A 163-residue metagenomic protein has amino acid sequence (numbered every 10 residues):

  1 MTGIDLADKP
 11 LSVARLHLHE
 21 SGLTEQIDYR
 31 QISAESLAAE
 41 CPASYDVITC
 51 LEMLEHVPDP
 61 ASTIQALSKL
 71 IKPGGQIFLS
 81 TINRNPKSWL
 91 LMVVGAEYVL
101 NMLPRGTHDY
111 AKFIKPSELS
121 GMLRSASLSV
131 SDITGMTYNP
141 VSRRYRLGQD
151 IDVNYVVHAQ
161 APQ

Functional and structural regions predicted by a protein language model:
M1-L37: Class I SAM-dependent methyltransferase SAM/SAH-binding core
E35-I48: A short acidic, Gly/Pro-enriched loop at the edge of an enzyme's catalytic core that lines a small-molecule cofactor
D46-D59: A short SAM/SAH-binding and catalytic strip from SAM-dependent methyltransferases
A61-Q76: A short glycine-rich, Lys/Arg-flanked "PGG" loop and its adjoining helix->strand segment in the class I
Q76-N101: Conserved class I S-adenosyl-L-methionine
T81, L100-E118: Acceptor-substrate binding/catalytic loop of class I
Y110-I133: Short alpha-helix
R143-Q163: Core SAM-dependent methyltransferase catalytic element
